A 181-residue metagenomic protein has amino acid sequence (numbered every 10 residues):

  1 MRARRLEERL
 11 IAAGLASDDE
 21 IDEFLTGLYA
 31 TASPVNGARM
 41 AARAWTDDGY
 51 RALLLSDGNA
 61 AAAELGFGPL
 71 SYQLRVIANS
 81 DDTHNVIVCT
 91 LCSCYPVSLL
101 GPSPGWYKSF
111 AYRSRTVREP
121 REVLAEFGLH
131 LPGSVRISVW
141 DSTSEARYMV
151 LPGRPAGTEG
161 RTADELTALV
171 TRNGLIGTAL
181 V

Functional and structural regions predicted by a protein language model:
M1-V181: Terminal, compositionally biased segments used for targeting/anchoring and flexible tails
